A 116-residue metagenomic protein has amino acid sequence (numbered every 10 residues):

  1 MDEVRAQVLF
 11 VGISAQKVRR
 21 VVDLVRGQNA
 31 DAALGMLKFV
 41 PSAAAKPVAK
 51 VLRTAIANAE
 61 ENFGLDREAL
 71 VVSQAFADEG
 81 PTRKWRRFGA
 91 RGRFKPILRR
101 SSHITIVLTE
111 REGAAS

Functional and structural regions predicted by a protein language model:
M1-S116: Structured, basic alpha/beta domains of bacterial-type, RNA-associated proteins
